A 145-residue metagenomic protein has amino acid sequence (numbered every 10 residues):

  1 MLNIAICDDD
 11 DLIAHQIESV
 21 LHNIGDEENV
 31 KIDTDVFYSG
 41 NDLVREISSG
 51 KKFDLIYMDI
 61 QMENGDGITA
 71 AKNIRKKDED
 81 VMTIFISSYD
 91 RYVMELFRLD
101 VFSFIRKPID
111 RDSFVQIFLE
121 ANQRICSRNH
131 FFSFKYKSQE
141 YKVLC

Functional and structural regions predicted by a protein language model:
L2-L21, I56: Conserved acidic segment of CheY-like receiver
D11, Y38-D42: Acidic phosphotransfer microenvironment of two-component signaling modules
H15-I24, L43-V44, A71: Short, well-ordered amphipathic alpha-helices
D26-Y38, E46: Short hydrophobic/Thr-rich beta-strand motif most characteristic of the beta2 strand and flanking loop of CheY-like
V30-I32, E79, H130: Residue-level signal for beta-strand positions within conserved beta-sheet cores that form or flank
D42-S127: CheY-like receiver
Q116-C145: Conserved binding/recognition cores within well-folded domains
